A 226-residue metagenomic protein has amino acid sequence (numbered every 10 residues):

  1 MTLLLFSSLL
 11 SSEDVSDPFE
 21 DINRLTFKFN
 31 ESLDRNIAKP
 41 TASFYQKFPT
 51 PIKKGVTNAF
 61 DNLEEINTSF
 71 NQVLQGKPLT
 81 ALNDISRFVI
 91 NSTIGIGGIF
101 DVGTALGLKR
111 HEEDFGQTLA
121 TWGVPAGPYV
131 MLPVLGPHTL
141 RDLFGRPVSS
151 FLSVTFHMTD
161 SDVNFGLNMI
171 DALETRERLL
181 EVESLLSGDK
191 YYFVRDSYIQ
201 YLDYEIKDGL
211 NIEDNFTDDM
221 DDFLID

Functional and structural regions predicted by a protein language model:
M1-L3: Sec-dependent signal peptide recognition, specifically the positively charged N-region followed immediately by
F6-S12: N-terminal signal peptide c-region/cleavage motif recognized by signal peptidases
E13-D14, W122-D226: A structured, mid-to-C-terminal "fold-capping" secondary-structure block
D14-K28: Short N-terminal segments immediately surrounding and downstream of signal-peptide cleavage
S32, N36-P40, N62-I66: Amphipathic, well-ordered alpha-helical segments in soluble domains
N36-K54: Membrane interface segments of multi-pass transport proteins and intramembrane proteases
T50-K77: A glycine-rich, hydrophobic loop/mini-helix early in the fold
N62, Q72-P137: Mid-length scaffold segments of soluble, non-membrane domains
